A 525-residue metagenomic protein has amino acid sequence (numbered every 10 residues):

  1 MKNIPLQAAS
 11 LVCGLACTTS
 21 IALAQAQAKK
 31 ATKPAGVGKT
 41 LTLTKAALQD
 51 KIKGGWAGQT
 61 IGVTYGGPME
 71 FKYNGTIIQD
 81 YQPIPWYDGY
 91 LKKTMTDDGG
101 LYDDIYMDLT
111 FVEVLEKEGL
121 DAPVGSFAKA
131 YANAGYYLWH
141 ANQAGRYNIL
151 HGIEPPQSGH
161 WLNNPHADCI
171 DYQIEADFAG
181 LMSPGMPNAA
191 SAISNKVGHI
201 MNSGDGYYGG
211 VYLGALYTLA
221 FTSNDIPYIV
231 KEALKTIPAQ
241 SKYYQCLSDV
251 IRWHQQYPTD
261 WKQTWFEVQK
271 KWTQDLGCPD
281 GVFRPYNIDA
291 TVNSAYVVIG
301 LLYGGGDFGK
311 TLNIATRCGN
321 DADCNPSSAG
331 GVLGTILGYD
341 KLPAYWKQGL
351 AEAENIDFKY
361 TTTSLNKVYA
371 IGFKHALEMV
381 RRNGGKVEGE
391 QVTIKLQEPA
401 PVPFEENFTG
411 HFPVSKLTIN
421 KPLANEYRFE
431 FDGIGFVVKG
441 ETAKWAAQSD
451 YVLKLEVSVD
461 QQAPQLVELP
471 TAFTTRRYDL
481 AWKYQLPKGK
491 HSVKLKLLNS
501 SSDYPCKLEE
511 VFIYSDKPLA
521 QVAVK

Functional and structural regions predicted by a protein language model:
M1-T32: Bacterial Sec-dependent N-terminal signal peptides
L43, I149, S158-A167, F178-M186 (+2 more regions): Accessory "access/gating" subregions that flank catalytic or transport cores
Q49, A57, I61, G100-Y102 (+4 more regions): Active-site cavity-forming subdomains of large catalytic enzyme subunits
P68-G99, I105-D108, G125-W139: Active-site-surrounding "flap" and adjacent substrate/cofactor-binding loops of secreted or lumenal enzymes, prototyped
K72, T76, Q82-I84, L213 (+1 more regions): Catalytic phosphate/nucleotide-handling subdomain of diverse soluble enzymes
Y90-T110, E354-R381: A structural-propensity feature for long, helix-poor, extended segments
T94, G99, E113-A134, N202-V211 (+2 more regions): N-terminal leader/propeptide and maturation segments of large enzyme subunits in energy/redox metabolism and hydrolases
G389-K525: Glycan-recognition surfaces in beta-rich domains, encompassing non-catalytic CBMs and lectin-like receptor-binding
